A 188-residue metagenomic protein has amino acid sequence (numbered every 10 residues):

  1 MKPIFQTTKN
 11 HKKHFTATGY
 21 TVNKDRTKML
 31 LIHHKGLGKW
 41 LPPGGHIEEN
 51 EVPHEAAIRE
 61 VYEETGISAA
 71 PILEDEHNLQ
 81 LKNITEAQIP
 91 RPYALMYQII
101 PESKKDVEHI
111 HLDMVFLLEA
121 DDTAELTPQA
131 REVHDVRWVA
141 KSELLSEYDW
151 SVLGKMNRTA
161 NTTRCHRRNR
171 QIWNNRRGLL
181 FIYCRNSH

Functional and structural regions predicted by a protein language model:
M1-T18, V22: Acidic, metal-coordinating catalytic segment for phosphate/diphosphate chemistry, firing primarily on the Nudix
L31-H33: Short, acidic/hydrophobic/Gly-rich beta-strand patch recurrent on exposed beta strands that often constitutes part
L37-K39, L144: A short, flexible beta-alpha/helix-coil linker loop
L41-G44: A short gly/proline-enriched turn/hairpin at secondary-structure junctions
I47-V152: Unchanged
S142-H188: Charged phosphate-binding loop/patch that engages nucleotide di/tri-phosphates or the phosphate backbone of nucleic
